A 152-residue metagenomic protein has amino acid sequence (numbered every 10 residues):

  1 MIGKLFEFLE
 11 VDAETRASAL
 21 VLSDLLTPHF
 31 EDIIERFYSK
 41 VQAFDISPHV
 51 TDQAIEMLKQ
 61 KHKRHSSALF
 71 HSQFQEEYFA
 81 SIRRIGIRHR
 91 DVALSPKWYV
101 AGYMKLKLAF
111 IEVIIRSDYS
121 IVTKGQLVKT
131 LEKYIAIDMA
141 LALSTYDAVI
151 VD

Functional and structural regions predicted by a protein language model:
M1-A17: Charged, compositionally biased N-terminal leader segments and the immediate start of the first structured element
M1-L5, S120-D152: Short terminal or interdomain "cap/linker" segment that borders an active site or interface and mediates
I2-L5, T27-I115: Heme-based O2/NO sensor domains and their adjacent alpha-helical segments, primarily globin folds but also including
T15, F44-S47, S120-I121: Short, structured coil/loop segments at alpha-helix boundaries
T15-A17, I82, D118: Short linear motifs at secondary-structure transitions and domain/linker junctions
